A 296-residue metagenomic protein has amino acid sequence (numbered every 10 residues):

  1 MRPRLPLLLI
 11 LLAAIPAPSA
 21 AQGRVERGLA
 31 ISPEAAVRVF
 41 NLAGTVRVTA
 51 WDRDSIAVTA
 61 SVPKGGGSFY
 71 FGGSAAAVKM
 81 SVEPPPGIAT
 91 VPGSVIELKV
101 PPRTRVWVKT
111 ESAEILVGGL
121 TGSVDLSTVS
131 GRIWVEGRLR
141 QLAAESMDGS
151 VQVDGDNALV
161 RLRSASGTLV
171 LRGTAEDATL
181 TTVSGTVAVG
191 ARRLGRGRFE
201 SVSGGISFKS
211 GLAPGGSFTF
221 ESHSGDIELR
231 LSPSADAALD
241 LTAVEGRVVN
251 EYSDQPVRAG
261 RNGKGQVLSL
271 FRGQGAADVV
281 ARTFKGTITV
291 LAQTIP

Functional and structural regions predicted by a protein language model:
M1-P296: Intrinsically disordered, low-complexity terminal regions
